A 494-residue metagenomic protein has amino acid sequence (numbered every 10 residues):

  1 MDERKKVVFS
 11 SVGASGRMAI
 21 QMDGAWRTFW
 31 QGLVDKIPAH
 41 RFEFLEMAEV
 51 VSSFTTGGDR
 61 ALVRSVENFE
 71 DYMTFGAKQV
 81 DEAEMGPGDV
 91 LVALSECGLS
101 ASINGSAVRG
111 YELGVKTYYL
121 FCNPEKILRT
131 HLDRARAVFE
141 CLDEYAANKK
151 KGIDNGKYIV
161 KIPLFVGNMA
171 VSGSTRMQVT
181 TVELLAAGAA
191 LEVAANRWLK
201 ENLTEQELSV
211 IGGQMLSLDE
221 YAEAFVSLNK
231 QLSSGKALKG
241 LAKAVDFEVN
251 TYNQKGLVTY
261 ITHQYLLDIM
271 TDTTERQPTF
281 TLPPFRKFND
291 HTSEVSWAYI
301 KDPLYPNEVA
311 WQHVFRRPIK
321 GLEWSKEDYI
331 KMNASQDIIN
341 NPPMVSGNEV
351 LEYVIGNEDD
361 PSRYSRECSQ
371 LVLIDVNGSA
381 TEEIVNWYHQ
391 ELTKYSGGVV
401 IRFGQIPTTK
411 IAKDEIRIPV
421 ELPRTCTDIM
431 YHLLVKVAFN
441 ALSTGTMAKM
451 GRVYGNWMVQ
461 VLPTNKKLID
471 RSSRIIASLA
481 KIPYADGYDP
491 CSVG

Functional and structural regions predicted by a protein language model:
M1-G494: Conserved N-terminal alpha-helical segment that immediately precedes and caps sugar-phosphate-binding
